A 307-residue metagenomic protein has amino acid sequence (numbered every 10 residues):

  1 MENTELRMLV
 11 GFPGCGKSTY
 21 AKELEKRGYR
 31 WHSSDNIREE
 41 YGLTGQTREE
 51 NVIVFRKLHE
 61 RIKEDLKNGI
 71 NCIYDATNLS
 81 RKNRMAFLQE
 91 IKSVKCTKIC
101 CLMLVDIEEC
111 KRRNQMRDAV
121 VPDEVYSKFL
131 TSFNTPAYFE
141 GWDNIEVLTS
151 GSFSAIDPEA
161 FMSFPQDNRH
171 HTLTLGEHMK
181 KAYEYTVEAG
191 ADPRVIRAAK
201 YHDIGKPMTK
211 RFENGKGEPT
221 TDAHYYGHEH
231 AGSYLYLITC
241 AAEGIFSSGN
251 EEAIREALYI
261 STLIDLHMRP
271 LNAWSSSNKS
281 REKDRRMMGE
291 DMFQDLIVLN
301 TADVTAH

Functional and structural regions predicted by a protein language model:
E2-R7, N68-I70: Pre-Walker A (Motif I) flank of P-loop NTPase domains
L6-V10, C15, I107-D157: Conserved GTP-binding G-domain of TRAFAC-class P-loop NTPases and closely related GTPase folds
T19-I70: Conserved substrate/cofactor phosphate-moiety recognition/catalytic segment in nucleotide-dependent phosphotransferases
Y29-W31, K98-C100, N144-V147, C240: Conserved beta-strand scaffold positions in the cores of enzyme catalytic domains, especially in NTP/NDP-utilizing
E50-I99: Glycine-rich phosphate-binding loop used to anchor ATP phosphates in small-molecule kinases, encompassing both
V94-K111: Conserved phosphate-donor/acceptor-positioning beta-strand/loop module used by diverse small-molecule
A155-Y183, R211-D222: Active-site flanking loop/helix segments enriched in acidic
V187-A306: Divalent metal-dependent catalytic cores for phosphoryl transfer on phosphate-bearing substrates
